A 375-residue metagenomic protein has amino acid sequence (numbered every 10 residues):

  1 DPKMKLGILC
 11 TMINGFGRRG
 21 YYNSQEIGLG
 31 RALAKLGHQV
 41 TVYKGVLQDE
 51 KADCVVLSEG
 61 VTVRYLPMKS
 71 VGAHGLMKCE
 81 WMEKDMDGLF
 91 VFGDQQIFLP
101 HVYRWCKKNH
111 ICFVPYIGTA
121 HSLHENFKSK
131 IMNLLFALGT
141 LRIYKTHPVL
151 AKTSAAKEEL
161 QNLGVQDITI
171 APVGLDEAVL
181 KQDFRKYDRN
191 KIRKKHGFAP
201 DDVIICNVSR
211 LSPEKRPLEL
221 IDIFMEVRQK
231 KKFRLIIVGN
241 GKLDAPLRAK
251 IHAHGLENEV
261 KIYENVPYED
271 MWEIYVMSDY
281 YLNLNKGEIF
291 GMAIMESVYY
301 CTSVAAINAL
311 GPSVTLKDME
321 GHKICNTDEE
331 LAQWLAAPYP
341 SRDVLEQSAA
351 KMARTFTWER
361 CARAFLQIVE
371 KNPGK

Functional and structural regions predicted by a protein language model:
D1-E50, K84: N-terminal subdomain of nucleotide-sugar transferases
G7, L150, R193, A199-K215 (+1 more regions): Conserved donor-binding/catalytic core segment of Leloir-type glycosyltransferases
H121-R142, E158: Nucleotide-sugar donor phosphate/pyrophosphate-binding loop at the beta->alpha transition of glycosyltransferases
A137-R189: Donor nucleotide-sugar binding/catalytic pocket of nucleotide-sugar-dependent glycosyltransferases
R248-V266: Nucleotide-activated donor-binding/catalytic signature segment of Leloir-type glycosyltransferases, i.e., the conserved
N265-V266, E273-S278: Short alpha-helical donor nucleotide-sugar binding micro-motif in glycosyltransferases
K286: Aromatic "clamp/platform" in nucleotide-sugar-dependent glycosyltransferases that forms part of the donor/acceptor
S303-A306: Short hydrophobic beta-strand element within catalytic cores of glycosyltransferases and related nucleotide-activated
